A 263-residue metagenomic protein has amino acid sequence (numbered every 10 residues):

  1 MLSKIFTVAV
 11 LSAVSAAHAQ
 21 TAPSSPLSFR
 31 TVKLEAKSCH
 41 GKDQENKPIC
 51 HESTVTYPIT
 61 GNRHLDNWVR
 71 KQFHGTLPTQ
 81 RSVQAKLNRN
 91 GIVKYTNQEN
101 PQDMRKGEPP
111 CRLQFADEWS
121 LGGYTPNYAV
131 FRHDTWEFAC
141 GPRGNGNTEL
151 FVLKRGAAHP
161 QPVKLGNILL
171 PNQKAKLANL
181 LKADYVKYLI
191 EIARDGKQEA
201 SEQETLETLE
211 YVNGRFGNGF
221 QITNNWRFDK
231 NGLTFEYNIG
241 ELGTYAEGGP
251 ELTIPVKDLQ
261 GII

Functional and structural regions predicted by a protein language model:
M1-V8: Sec-dependent signal peptide recognition, specifically the positively charged N-region followed immediately by
V10-A19: Hydrophobic h-region of N-terminal signal peptides that target proteins for export in Gram-negative bacteria
Q20-I263: Compositionally biased intrinsically disordered regions enriched in Thr/Gly
